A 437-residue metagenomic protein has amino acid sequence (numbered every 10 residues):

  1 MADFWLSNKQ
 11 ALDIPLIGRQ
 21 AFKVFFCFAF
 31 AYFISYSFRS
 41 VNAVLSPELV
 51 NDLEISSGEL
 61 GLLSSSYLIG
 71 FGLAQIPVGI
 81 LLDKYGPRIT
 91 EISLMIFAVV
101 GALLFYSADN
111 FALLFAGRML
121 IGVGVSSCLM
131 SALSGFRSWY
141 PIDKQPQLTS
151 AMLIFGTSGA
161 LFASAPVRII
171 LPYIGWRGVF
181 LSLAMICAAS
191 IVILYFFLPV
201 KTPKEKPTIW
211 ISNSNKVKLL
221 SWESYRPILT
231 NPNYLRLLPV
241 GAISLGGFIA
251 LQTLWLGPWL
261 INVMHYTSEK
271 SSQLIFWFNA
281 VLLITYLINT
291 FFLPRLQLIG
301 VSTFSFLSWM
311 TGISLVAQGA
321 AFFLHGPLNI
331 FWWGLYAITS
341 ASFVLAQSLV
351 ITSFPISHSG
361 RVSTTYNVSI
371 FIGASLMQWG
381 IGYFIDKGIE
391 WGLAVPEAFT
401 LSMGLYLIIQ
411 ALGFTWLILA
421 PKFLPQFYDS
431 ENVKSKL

Functional and structural regions predicted by a protein language model:
N8-I17, T202-L238, K436-L437: Juxtamembrane intracellular "pre-TM" segments in multi-pass secondary transporters
K23-S57, Q252-G257, M377-Q378: Extracytoplasmic
N42-A43, P232-N289, A374-G382: Extracytoplasmic gate region of multi-pass secondary transporters
L73-A112: Conserved MFS/SLC helix-loop-helix module at the cytosolic interface between two early adjacent transmembrane helices
I76-G86, Y286-V301: Helix-to-loop junctions at the C-terminal end of transmembrane segments in multipass secondary transporters
F97, G101, A112-L120, L328-L335: Paired small-residue
G117-F155: Cytoplasmic helix-loop-helix junction between adjacent transmembrane helices in 12-TM secondary transporters
A151-P203: Helix-loop-helix hairpin linking two adjacent transmembrane segments in secondary transporters
